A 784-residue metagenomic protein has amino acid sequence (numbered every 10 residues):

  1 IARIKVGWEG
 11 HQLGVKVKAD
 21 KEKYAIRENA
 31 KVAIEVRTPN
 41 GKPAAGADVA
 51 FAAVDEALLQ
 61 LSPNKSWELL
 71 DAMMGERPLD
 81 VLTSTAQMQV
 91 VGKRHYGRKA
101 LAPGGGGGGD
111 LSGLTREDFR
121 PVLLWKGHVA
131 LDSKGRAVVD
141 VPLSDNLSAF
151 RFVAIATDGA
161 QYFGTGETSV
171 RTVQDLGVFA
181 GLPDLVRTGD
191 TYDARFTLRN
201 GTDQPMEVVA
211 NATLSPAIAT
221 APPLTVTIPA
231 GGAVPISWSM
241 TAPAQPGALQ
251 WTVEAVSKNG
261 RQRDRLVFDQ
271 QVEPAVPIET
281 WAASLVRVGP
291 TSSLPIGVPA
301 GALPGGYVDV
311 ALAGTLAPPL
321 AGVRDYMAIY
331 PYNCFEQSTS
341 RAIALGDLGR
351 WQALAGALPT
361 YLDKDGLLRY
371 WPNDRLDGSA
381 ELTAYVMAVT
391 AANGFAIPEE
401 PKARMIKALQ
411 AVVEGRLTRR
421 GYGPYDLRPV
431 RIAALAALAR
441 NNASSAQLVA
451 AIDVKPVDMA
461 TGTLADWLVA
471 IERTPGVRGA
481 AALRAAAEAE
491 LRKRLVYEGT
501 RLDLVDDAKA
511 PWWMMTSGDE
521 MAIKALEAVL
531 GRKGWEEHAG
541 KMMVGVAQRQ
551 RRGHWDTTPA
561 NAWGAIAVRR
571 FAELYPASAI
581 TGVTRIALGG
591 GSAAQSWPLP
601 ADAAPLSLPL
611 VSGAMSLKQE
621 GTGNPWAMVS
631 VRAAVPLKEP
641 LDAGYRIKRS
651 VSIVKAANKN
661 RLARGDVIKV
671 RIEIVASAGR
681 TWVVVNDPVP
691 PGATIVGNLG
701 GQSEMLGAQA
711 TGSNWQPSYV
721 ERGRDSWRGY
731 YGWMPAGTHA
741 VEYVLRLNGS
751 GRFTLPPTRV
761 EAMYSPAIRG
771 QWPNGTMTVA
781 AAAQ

Functional and structural regions predicted by a protein language model:
I1-Q784: C-terminal segments of large proteins
